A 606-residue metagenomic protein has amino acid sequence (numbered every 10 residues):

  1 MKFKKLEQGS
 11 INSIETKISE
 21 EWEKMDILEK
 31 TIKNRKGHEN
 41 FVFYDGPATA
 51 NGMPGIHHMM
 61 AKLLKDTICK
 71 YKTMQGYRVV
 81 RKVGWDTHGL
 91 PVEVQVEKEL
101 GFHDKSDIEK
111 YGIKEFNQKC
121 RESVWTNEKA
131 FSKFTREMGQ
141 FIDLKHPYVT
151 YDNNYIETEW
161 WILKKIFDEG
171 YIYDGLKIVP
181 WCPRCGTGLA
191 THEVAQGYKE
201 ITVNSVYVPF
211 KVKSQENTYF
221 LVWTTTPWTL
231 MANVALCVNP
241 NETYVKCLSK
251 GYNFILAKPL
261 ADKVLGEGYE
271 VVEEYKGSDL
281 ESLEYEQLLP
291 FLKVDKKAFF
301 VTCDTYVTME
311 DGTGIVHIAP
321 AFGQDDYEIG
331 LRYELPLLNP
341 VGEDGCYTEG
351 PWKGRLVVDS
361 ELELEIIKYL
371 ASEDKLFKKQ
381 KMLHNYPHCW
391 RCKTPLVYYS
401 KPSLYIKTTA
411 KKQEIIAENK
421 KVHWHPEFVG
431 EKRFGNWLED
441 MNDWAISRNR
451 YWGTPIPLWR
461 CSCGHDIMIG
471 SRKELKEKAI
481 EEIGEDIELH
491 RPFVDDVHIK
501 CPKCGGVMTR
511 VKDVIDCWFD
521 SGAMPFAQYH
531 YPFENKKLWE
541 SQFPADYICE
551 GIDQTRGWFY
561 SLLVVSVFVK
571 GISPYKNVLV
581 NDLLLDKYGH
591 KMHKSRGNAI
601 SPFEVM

Functional and structural regions predicted by a protein language model:
M1-G251, A319-R332, P336-P351, K375-I415 (+5 more regions): N-terminal, positively charged nucleic-acid-binding surface of large information/translation enzymes
K5-L6, E115-S123, D304-Q324, E418-F434 (+2 more regions): Extended, non-catalytic structural segments that build the interaction scaffolds of large macromolecular assemblies
I27-K30, G268-Y275, S282-Q287, K375-K381 (+1 more regions): Short secondary-structure junctions
T49-V83, K98-F102, C182-C185, E193-Y219 (+9 more regions): Conserved active-site neighborhood of enzyme catalytic/cofactor-binding cores
R78, A232-G342, K411-K412, E431: Catalytic alpha/beta core of large soluble enzyme barrels
L265, L404-I415, A599-M606: Short, surface-exposed, low-complexity cationic segments
Y347-E361: A short-motif feature that recognizes glycine-rich, charge-decorated loops that bind or process nucleotide phosphates
A371-R391, D495-D513: Short acidic, Pro/Gly- and aromatic-enriched capping/linker segments at domain boundaries
